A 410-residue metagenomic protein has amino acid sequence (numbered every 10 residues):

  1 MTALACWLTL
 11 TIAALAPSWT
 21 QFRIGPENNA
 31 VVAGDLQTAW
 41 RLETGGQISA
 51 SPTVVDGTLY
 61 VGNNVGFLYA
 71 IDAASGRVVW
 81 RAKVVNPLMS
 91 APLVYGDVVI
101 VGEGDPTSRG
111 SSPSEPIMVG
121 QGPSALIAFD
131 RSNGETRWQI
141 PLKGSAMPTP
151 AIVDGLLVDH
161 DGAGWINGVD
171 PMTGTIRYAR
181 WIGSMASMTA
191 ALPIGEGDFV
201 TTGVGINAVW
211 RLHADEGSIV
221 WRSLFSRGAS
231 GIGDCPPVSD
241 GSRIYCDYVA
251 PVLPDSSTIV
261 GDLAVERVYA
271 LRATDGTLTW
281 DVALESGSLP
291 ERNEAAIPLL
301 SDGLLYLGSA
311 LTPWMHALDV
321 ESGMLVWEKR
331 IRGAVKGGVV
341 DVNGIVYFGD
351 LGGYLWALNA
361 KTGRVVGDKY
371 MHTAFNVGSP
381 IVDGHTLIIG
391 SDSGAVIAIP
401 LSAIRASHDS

Functional and structural regions predicted by a protein language model:
A3-A13: Bacterial N-terminal signal peptides
L15-A39: Blade/loop signatures of beta-propeller domains
P17-I24, G45-F67, N86-I127, Q139-N167 (+7 more regions): Repeat-blade elements of multi-bladed beta-propeller folds
T38-L42, R77-A82, E135-I140, T175-W181 (+4 more regions): A short beta-strand motif characteristic of beta-propeller blades
D72-S75, D130-N133, D170-G174, H213-G217 (+4 more regions): Short loop/turn segments that connect beta-strands within beta-propeller blades
A74, W80-A82, N86, D215 (+1 more regions): Intrinsically disordered, glycine/charged-rich N-terminal periplasmic/extracytoplasmic linker segments that lie
A406-S410: Short, solvent-exposed mixed-charge patches
